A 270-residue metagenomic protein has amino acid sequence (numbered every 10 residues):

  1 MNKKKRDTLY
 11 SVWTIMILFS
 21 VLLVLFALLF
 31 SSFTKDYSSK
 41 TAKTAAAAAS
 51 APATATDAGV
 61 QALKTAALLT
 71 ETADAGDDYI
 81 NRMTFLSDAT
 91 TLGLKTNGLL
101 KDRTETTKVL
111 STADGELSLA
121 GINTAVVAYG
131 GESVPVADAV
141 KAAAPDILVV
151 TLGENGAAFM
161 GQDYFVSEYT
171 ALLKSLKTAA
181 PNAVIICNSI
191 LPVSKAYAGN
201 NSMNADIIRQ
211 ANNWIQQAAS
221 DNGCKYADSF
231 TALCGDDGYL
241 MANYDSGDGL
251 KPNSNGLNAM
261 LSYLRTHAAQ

Functional and structural regions predicted by a protein language model:
M1-L86, T91-T96: N-terminal secretory targeting modules
F30, P192-Q270: Catalytic His-Asp segment of secreted/periplasmic serine-dependent ester chemistry enzymes
A73-S167: Conserved SGNH/GDSL esterase-like catalytic core that processes O-acyl groups on lipids and polysaccharides
V140, L176-K177, A219: N-terminal cationic-hydrophobic initiation segments that often serve targeting/anchoring roles
T151, N188-S189: Alpha/beta-hydrolase-fold catalytic nucleophile elbow
E154-G156, L191-S194: Active-site-proximal loop/turn and secondary-structure-junction residues that shape catalytic pockets, frequently
Q162-L172, I208-A211: Charged helix-capping and loop-helix junction motifs
A180-V184: A short helix->loop->beta-strand "cap" motif at the edges of active sites that frequently abuts
